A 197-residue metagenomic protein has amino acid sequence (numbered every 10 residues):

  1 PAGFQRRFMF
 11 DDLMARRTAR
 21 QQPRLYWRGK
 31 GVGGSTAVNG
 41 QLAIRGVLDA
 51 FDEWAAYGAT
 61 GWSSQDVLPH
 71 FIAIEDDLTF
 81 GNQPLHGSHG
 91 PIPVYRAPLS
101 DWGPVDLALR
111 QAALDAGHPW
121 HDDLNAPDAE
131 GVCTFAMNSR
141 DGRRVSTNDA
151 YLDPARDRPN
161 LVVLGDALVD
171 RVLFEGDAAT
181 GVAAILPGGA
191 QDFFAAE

Functional and structural regions predicted by a protein language model:
P1-I72, A183: N-terminal glycine-rich phosphate/pyrophosphate-binding loop and immediately adjacent elements
F10-D11, P159, Q191: Intrinsic-disorder/low-complexity regions
R17-R20, R24, K30-V32, L85-G87 (+3 more regions): Extracellular/periplasmic catalytic domains that process cell-envelope and extracellular macromolecules
A56-A179, I185: Conserved redox-cofactor binding core of oxidoreductases
G188-E197: Core beta-strand elements of the Rossmann-like FAD/NAD(P) dinucleotide-binding domain in flavoenzyme oxidoreductases
